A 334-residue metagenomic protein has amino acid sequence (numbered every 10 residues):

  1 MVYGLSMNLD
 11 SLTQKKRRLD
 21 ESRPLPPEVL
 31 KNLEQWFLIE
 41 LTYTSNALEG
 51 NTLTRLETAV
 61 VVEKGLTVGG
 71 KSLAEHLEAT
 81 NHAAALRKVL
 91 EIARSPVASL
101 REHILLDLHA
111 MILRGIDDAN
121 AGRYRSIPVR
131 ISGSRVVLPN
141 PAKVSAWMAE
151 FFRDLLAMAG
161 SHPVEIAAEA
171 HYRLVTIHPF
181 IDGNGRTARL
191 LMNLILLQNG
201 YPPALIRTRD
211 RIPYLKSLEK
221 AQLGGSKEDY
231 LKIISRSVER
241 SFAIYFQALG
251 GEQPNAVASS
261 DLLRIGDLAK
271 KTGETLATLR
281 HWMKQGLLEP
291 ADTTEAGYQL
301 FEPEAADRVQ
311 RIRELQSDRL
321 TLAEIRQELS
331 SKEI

Functional and structural regions predicted by a protein language model:
M1-D182, R186-P290, T294-Q299, S317 (+3 more regions): FIC/Doc superfamily catalytic core
P303-L322: Terminal helix-turn-helix DNA-binding modules in bacterial transcription factors
